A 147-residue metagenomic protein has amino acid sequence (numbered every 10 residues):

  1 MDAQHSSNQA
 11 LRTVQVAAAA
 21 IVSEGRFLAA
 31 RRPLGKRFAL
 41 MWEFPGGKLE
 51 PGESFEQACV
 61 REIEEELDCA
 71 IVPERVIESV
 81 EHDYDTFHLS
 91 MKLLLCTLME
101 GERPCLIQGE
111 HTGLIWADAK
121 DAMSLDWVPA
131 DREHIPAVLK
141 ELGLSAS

Functional and structural regions predicted by a protein language model:
D2-L28, K48, S79: Conserved N-terminal beta-strand and adjoining loop/helix that marks the start of the Nudix/MutT-like hydrolase domain
Q9, R103-C105, H111, A130: A beta-strand edge to alpha-helix "cap/lid" segment located at domain peripheries
Q15-A17, G25, L89-K92, T112: Change "...and in nucleic-acid phosphodiester-cleaving endonucleases..." to "...and in nucleic-acid processing enzymes
K36-M41: A conserved beta-turn-beta hairpin within the catalytic core of GNAT-like acetyltransferases that forms part
F44-V76, D118: The catalytic Nudix box helix
A70, V80-P104, I115, A119 (+1 more regions): Active-site-adjacent beta-strand/loop module that shapes the phosphate/pyrophosphate-binding cleft
A119-V128, R132: C-terminal structural segments of small proteins and small subunits
A130-S147: Charged phosphate-binding loop/patch that engages nucleotide di/tri-phosphates or the phosphate backbone of nucleic
